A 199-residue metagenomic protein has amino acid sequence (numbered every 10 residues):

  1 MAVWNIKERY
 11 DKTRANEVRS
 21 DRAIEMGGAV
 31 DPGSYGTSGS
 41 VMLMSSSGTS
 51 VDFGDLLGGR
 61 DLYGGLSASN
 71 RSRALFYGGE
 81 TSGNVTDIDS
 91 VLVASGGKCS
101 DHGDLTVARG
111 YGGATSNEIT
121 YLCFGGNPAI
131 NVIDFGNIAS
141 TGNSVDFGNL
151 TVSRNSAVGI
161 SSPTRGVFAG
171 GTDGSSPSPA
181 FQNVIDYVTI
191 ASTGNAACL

Functional and structural regions predicted by a protein language model:
M1-L199: Polar, enzyme-active/binding microenvironments
